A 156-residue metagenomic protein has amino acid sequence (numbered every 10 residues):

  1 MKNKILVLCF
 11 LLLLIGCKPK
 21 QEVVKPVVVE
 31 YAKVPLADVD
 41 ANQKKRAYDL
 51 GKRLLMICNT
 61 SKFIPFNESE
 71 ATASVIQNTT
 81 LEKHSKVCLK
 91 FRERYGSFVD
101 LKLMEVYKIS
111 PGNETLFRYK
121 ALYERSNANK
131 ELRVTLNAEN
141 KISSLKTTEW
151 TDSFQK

Functional and structural regions predicted by a protein language model:
M1-K2, K18: N-terminal hydrophobic targeting signals that begin at the initiator methionine
K2-L8: Sec-dependent signal peptide recognition, specifically the positively charged N-region followed immediately by
L6, A47-L50, N67: N-terminal alpha-helical segment
F10-L12: Short, linear, compositionally biased motifs with a strong N-terminal bias
L14-G16: C-terminal motif of bacterial Sec signal peptides marking the signal peptidase cleavage site
K18-T60: Short, low-complexity N-terminal intrinsically disordered segments enriched in polar/charged residues
P65-N113: Short solvent-exposed beta->alpha transition segments
I109-K156: Exposed beta-sheet edge and beta->alpha loop/turn motif
